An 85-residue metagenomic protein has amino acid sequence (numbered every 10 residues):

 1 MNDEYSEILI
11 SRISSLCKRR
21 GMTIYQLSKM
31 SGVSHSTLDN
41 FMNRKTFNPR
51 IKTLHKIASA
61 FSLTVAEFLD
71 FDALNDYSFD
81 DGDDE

Functional and structural regions predicted by a protein language model:
M1-T23: A short, Lys/Arg-rich alpha-helix, primarily the initiator
L16, M30, F41, F71: Residues in the recognition helix of alpha-helical DNA-binding motifs
C17, S28, A58: The alpha-helix within a helix-turn-helix
V33-N48: Recognition helix of helix-turn-helix/homeodomain-like DNA-binding domains that insert into the DNA major groove
N40, L69-E85: Short, charged recognition helix plus adjacent turn of helix-turn-helix-like nucleic-acid-binding domains
K52-E67: DNA major-groove recognition helix of helix-turn-helix/homeodomain DNA-binding modules
